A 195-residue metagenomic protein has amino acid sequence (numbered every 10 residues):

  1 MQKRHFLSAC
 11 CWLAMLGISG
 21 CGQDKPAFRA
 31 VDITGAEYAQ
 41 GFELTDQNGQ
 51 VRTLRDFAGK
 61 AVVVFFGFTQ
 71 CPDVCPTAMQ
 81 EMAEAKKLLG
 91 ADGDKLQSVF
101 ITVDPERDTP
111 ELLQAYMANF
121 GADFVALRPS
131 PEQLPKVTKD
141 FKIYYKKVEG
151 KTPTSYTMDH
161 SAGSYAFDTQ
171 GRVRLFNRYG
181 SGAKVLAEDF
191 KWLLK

Functional and structural regions predicted by a protein language model:
K3-L7: N-terminal export leaders
L16-G20: C-terminal motif of bacterial Sec signal peptides marking the signal peptidase cleavage site
D24-R55, Q80: N-terminal "domain-start" segment that seeds a small globular fold
L54-P76, M82: Short active-site neighborhood of thiol/selenol oxidoreductases, capturing the structured segment around
K60-A61, T77-I101, A118: Conserved helix-turn-beta segment immediately C-terminal to the redox Cys motif in thioredoxin-like folds
K95-D108, F124-E132: Thiol-based oxidoreductase modules, predominantly thioredoxin-like and allied folds used for disulfide exchange
Q114-S161: Short, internal strand/loop/helix patches that form the active-site neighborhood or redox-interaction surface
G150-K195: Thiol-/selenol-based redox modules, centered on thioredoxin-like and closely related oxidoreductase domains
